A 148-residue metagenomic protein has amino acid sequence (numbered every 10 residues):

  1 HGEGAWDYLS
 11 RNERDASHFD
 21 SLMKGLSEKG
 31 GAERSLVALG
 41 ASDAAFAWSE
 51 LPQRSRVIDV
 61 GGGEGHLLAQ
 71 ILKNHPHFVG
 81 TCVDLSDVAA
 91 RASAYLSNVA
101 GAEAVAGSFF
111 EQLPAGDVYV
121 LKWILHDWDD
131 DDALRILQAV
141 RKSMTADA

Functional and structural regions predicted by a protein language model:
H1-A148: Conserved adenosyl
